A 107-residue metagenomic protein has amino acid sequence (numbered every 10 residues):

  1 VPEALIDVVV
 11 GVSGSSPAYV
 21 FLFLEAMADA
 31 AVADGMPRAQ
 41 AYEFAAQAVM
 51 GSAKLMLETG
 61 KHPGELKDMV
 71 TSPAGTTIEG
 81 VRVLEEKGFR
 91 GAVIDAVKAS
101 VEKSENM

Functional and structural regions predicted by a protein language model:
V1-E43: Anionic-ligand binding region
A46-M107: NAD(P)-dependent Rossmann-like dehydrogenase/reductase catalytic/cofactor-binding core
